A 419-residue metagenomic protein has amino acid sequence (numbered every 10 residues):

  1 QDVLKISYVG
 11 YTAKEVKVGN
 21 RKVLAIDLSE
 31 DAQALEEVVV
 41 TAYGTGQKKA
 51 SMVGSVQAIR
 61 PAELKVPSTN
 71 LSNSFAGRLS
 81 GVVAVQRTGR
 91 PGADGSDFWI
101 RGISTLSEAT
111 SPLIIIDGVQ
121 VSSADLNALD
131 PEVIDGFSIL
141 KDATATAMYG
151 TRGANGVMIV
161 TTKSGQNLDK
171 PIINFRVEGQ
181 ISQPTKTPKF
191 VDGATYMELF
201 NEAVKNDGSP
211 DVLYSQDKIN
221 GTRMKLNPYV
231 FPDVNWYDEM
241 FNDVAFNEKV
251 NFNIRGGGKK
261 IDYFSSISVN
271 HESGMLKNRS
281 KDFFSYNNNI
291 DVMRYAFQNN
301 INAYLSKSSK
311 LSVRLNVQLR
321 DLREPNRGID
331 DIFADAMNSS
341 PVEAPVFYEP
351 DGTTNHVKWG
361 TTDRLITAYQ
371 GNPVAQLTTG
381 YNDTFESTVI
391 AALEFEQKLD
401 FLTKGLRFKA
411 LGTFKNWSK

Functional and structural regions predicted by a protein language model:
Q1-F297, L311: Short, small/polar-rich motifs associated with maturation and membrane association, primarily at protein termini
E63, P67, T88, N242 (+5 more regions): Catalytic cores of large soluble enzymes that bind and process phosphate-bearing ligands
V133-D135, G153-P184, K260-H271, M275-P350 (+1 more regions): Transmembrane beta-barrel strand/turn architecture of Gram-negative outer membrane proteins
S209-V212, Q216-P232, Q318, R323-I390: Acidic/polar loop-and-plug regions of large Gram-negative outer-membrane beta-barrel proteins
